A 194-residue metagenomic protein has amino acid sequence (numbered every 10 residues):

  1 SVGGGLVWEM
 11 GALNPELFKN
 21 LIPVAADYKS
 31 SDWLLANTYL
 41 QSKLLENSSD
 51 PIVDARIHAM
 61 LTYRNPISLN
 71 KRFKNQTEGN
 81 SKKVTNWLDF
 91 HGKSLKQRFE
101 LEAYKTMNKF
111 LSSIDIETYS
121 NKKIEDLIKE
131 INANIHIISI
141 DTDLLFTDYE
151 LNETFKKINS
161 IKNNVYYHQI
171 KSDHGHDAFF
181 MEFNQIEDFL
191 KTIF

Functional and structural regions predicted by a protein language model:
G4-P15, L21: Short glycine-enriched nucleophile-adjacent loop and the immediately C-terminal alpha-helix near the catalytic center
L17-S94: Alpha/beta-hydrolase-fold enzymes
F90-H91, T106-L127: Active-site nucleophile elbow and catalytic-triad environment of alpha/beta-hydrolase enzymes
L111-D115, D141-F146: Acidic catalytic loop of the alpha/beta-hydrolase fold
Y119-I124, A133, T147-I158: Short alpha-helix in the alpha/beta-hydrolase fold that links the catalytic acid
I131, I137-S139: Short beta-strand/loop motif that positions the catalytic acidic residue of the alpha/beta-hydrolase fold
N152-F194: Catalytic active-site module of serine/aspartate enzymes centered on a nucleophile-bearing elbow/loop
